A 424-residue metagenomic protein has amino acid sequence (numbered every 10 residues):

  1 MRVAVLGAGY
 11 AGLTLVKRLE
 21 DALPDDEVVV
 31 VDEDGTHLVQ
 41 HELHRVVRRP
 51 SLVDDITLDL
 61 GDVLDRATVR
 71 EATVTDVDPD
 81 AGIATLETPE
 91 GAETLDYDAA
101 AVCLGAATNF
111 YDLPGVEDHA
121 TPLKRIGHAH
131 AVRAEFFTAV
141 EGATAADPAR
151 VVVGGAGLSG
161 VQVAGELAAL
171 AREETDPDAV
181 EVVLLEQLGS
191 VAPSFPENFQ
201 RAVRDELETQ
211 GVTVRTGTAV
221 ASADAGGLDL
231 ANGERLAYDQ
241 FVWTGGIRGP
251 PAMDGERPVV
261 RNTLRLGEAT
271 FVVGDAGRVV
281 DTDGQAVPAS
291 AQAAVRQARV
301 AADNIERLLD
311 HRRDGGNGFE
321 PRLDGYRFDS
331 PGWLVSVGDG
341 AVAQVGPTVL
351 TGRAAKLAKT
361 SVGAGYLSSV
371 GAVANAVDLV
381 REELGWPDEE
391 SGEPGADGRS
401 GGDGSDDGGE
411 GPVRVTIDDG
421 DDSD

Functional and structural regions predicted by a protein language model:
M1-R70, Q162-F195, S400: Beta1-alpha1 glycine-rich phosphate/pyrophosphate-binding loop at the start of Rossmann-like nucleotide-binding domains
R2, D98, D239: Conserved acidic residues
G9-G12, G157-G160, A294, A301-A302: Catalytic nucleophile loop
L23, Q297, A302-D424: C-terminal, flexible cofactor-proximal segment of oxidoreductases
D25, V69-D80, L95, R172-N262: A Rossmann-like FAD-binding core segment of flavoenzymes
A67-A149, V242: FAD-binding core/adjacent interface of flavoenzyme oxidoreductases
D118-D147, G226-G227, R235-R307: FAD-site-proximal beta/loop scaffold in flavoenzymes
V132-V182: Rossmann-like NAD(P)H-binding beta-loop-alpha module
